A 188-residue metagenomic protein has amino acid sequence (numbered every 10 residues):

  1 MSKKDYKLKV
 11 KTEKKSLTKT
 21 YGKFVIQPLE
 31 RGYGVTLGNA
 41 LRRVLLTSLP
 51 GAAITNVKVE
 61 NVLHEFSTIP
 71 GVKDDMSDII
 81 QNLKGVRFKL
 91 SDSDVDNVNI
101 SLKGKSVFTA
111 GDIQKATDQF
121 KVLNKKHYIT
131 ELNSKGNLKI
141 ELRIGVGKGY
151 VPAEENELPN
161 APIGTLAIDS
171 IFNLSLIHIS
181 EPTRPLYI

Functional and structural regions predicted by a protein language model:
M1-S180, R184: Protein-protein interaction/assembly regions in multi-subunit complexes
L186-I188: N-terminal low-complexity segments that are often proline-rich with Ser/Thr-Pro
